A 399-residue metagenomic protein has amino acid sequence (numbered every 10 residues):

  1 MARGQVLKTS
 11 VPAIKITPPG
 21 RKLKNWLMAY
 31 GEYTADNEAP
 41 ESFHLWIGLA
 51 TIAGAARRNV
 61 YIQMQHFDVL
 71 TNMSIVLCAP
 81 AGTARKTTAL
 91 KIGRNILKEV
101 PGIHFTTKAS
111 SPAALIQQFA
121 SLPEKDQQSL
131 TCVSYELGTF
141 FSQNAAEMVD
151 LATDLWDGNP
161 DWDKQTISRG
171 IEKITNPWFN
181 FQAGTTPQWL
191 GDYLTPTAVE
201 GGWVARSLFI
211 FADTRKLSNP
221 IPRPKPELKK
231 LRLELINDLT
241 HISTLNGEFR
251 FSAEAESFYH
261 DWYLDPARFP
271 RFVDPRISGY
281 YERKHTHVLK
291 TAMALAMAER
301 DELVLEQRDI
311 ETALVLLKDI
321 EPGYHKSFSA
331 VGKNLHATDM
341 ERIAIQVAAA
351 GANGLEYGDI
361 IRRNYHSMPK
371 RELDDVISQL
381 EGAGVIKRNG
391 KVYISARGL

Functional and structural regions predicted by a protein language model:
M1-L399: Phosphate-handling catalytic cores of nucleic-acid transaction enzymes
